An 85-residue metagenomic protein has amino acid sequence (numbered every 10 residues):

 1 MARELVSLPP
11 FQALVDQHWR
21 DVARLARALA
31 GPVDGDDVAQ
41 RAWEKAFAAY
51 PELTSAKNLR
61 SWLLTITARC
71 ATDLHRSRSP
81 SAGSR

Functional and structural regions predicted by a protein language model:
M1-R20, A48, H75-R85: Intrinsic, short, N-terminal disordered tails of RNA polymerase sigma-factor systems
A2-A13, A23-R41, P51-K57: Short, charged helix-capping/linker segments at alpha-helix termini
Q17, L29, K45, T65-I66 (+1 more regions): Conserved catalytic core of Hanks-type protein kinase domains
D37-E44, K57-R69: Structural recognition of an alpha-helix C-terminal capping motif at a helix-to-coil junction
E52-S55, T65-R85: Arg/Lys-rich amphipathic alpha helix in sigma70-family domain 2
